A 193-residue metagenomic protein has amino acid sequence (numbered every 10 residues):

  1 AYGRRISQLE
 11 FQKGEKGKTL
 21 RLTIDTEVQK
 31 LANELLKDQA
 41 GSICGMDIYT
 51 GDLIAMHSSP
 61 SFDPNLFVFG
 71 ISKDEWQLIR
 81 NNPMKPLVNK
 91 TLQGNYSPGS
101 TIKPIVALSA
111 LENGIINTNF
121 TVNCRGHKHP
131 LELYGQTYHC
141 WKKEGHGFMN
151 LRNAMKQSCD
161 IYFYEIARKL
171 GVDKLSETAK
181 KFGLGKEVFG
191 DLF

Functional and structural regions predicted by a protein language model:
Y2-F11, Y49-T101, I105-F193: Beta-lactam-recognizing serine transpeptidase/beta-lactamase-like catalytic domain environment
G3-S42: Conserved, well-ordered alpha-helix/loop/beta-strand core segments that scaffold catalytic motifs
I43-I48: Short hydrophobic alpha-helical segments used for membrane anchoring or interfacial signaling
